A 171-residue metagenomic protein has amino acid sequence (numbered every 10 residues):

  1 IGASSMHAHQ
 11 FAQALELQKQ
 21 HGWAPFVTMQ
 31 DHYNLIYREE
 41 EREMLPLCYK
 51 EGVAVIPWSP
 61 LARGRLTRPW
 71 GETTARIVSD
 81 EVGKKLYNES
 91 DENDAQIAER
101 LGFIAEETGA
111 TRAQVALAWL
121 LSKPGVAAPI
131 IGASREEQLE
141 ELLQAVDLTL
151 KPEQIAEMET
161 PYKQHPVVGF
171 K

Functional and structural regions predicted by a protein language model:
G2-T160: Beta/alpha (TIM)-barrel catalytic core signal, keyed to glycine-rich beta->alpha loops juxtaposed to Asp/Glu that bind
Y162-Q164: A short beta-strand-loop micro-motif that forms or neighbors metal/cofactor- and ligand-binding patches at active-site
V168: Substrate/cofactor-recognition hotspot
